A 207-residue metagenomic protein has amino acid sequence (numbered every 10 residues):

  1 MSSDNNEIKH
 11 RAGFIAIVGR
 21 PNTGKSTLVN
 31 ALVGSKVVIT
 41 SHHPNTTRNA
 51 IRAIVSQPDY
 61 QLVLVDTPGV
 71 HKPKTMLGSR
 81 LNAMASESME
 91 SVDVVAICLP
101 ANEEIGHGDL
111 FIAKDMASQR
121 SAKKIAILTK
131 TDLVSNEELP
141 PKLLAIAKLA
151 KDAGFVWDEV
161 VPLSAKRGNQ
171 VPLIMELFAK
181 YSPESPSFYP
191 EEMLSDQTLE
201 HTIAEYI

Functional and structural regions predicted by a protein language model:
M1-V94, L99: Conserved G1/Walker A P-loop phosphate-binding module
S35, Q119, V134, K166 (+1 more regions): Residue-level signal for short amphipathic helical patches enriched in basic/charged and nearby hydrophobic residues
P44-T46, P68-H71, A101-I105, K130-V134 (+1 more regions): Conserved nucleotide-binding/hydrolysis micro-motifs of P-loop NTPases
S56-Q61, R80-D158: Conserved C-terminal guanine-recognition region of P-loop GTPase G domains, centered on the G4
E87, L177-K180, E205-Y206: Short, residue-level hotspots on alpha-helical faces of the histone-fold and other alpha-helical interaction modules
A122-I125, D132-S195, L199: Canonical P-loop GTPase G-domain recognition
Q197-I207: P-loop NTP-binding site
